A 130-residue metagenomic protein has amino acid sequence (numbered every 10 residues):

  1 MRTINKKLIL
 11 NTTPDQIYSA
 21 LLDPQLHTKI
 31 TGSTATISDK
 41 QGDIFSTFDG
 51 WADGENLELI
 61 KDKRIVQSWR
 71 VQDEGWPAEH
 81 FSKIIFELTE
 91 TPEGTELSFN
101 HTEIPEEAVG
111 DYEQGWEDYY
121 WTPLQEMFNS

Functional and structural regions predicted by a protein language model:
M1-T3, F81, G94: A general secondary-structure signal for short beta-strands and their flanking turns/coil in non-transmembrane regions
M1-T36: Hydrophobic ligand-binding cavity/cleft-lining segments
I17-Y18, H27, F45, N56 (+4 more regions): Hydrophobic pocket/interface hotspot
L21, T31, I60, W69 (+1 more regions): Short, flexible helix/strand-to-coil boundary loops that buttress conserved ligand/catalytic motifs in alpha/beta
T28, S46, G50-P92, T102: Hydrophobic-ligand binding "helix-grip"
S33-F48: A solvent-exposed, acidic/Ser-Thr-rich amphipathic alpha-helical stretch
I37, G75-A78, A108: Short glycine/serine/proline-enriched coil/turn segments at secondary-structure junctions
E103-S130: A conserved amphipathic terminal alpha-helix motif
